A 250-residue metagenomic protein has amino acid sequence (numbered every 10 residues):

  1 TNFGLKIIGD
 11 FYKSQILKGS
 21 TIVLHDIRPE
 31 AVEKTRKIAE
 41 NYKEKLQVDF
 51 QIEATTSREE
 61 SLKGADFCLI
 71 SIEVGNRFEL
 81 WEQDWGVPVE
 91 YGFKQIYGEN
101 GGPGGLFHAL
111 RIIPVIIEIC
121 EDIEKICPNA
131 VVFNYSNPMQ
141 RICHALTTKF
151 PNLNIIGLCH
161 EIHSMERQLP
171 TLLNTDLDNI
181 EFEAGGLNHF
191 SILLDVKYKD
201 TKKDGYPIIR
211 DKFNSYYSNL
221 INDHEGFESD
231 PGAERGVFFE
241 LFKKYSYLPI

Functional and structural regions predicted by a protein language model:
T1-D84, Y97-G101, G105-D178, N188-L193: Metallocofactor- and cofactor-centric catalytic cores in central/energy metabolism, strongly enriched
N174-I250: Long, compositionally biased stretches enriched for glycine and/or charged residues
